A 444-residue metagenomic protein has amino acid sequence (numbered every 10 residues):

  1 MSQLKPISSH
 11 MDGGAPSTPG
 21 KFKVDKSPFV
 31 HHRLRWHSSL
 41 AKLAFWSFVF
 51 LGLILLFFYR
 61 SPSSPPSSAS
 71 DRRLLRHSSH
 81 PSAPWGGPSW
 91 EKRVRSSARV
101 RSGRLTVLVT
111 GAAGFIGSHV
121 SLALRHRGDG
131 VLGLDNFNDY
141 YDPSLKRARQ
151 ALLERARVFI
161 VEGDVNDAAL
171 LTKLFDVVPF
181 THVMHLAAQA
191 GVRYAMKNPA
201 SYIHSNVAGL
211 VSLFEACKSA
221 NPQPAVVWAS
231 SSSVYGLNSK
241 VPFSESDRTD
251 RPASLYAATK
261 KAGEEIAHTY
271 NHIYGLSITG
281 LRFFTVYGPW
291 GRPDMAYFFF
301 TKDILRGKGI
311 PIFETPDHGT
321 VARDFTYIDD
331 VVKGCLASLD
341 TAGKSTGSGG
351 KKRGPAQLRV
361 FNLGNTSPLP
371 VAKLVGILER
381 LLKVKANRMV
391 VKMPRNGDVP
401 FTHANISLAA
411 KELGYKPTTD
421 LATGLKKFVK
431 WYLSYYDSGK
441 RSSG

Functional and structural regions predicted by a protein language model:
S2-V286, D329, L339, T419 (+1 more regions): N-terminal Rossmann-like NAD(P)+-binding domain of SDR-like oxidoreductases, especially those catalyzing
K5-P6, L56-S64, S70-K92, S96-R101 (+3 more regions): C-terminal substrate-binding subdomain of Rossmann-fold SDR/epimerase-dehydratase oxidoreductases
P143, R147-Q150, E264, F298 (+4 more regions): Short, surface-exposed alpha-helical segments at coil->helix boundaries
V192, G291-R292: Activation segment of protein kinase catalytic domains
L213, G263-A267, F299-F300, G334 (+1 more regions): Aromatic/hydrophobic pocket-lining residues that form π-stacking "cages" and hydrophobic walls in ligand
V227, G236-K240, G275, G291 (+2 more regions): Proline-centered turn/helix-capping motifs that create local helix->coil transitions or kinks
V241-P242, P293-T301: A glycine/serine/threonine-rich, flexible loop-to-helix segment that serves as the NAD(P) cofactor-binding "lid"
T285, P289-G291, T320-R323: Heptad-repeat alpha-helical coiled-coil signaling segments
